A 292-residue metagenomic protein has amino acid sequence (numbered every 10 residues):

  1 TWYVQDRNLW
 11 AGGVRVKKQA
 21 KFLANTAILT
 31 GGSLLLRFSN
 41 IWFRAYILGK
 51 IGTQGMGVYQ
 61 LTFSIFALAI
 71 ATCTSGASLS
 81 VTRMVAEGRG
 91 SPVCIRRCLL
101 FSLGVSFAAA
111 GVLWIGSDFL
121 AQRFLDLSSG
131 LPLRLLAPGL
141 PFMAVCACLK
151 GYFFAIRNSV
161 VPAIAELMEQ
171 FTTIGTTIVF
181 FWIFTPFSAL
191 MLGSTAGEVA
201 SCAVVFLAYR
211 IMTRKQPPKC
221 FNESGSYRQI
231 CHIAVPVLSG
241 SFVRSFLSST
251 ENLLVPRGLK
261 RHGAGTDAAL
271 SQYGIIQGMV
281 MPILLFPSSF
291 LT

Functional and structural regions predicted by a protein language model:
T1-S39, N222-S241: N-terminal membrane topogenesis motif
K21-S78, A110, W114, P236-R257: Signature of the first transmembrane helix
I47-A67, F187, R228-I233, V237 (+1 more regions): Interfacial/gating helices of multi-pass transporter permease domains
I51-G52, A69-F101, F154-V160, L291-T292: Transmembrane-helix boundary and interhelical linker motifs in polytopic inner-membrane proteins
A108-G130: Short membrane-interface helical motifs at transmembrane helix boundaries in multi-pass membrane transporters
D126-L149: Alpha-helical transmembrane segments of multi-pass membrane proteins
M143-A165: Membrane-interface junctions at transmembrane-helix termini in multi-pass inner-membrane proteins
A165-V179, T185-T213: Hydrophobic alpha-helical transmembrane segments
